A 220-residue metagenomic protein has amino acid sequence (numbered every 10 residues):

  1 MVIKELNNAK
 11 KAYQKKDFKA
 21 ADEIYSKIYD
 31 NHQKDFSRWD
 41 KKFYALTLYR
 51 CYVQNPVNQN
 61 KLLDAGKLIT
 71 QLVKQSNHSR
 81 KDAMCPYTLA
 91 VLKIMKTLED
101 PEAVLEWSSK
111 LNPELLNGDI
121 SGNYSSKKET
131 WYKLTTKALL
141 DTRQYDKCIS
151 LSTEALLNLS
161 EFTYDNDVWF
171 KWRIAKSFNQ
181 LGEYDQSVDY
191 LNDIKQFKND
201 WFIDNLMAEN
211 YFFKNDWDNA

Functional and structural regions predicted by a protein language model:
M1-N7, F36-K42, S79-T88, N123-L134 (+2 more regions): Generic helix N-cap/helix-start motif at coil->alpha-helix transitions
I3-I24, Y132-Q144: Alpha-helical segment of the N-proximal tetratricopeptide repeat
A9-Y13, D40, N55-P56, N215: Amphipathic alpha-helical assembly segments used for oligomerization, scaffolding, or translocation
A20-I28, V57-S76, D100-L115, Y145-L157 (+2 more regions): Alpha-helical repeat scaffolds
Y29-K41, Q54-N58, I69-M84, L98-E102 (+2 more regions): Flexible helix-coil transition and linker loops at the boundaries of alpha-helical arrays
L140, T163-Y184, D189-Q196, W201-N215: Alpha-helical adaptor scaffolds
